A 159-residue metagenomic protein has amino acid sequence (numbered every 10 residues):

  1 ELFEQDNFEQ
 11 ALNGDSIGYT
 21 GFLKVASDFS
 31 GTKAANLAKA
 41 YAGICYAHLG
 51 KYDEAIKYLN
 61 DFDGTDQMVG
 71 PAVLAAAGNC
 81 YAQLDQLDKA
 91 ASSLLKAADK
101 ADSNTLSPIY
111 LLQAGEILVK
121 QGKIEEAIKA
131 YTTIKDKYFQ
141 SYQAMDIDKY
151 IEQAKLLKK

Functional and structural regions predicted by a protein language model:
S27-A35, L49, D63-P71, D99-S107 (+1 more regions): Short solvent-exposed coil/turn linkers within tandem alpha-helical repeat scaffolds
